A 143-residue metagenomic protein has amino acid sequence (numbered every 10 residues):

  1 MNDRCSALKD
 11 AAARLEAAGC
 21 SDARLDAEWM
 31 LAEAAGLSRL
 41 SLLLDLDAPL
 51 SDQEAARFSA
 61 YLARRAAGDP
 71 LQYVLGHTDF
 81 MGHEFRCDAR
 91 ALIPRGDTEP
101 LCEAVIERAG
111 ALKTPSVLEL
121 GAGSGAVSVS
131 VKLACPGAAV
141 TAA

Functional and structural regions predicted by a protein language model:
M1-L43, A48-L50: Non-catalytic accessory regions of SAM-dependent methyltransferases
L8, A27-E28, F58, L71 (+2 more regions): A general structural signal for well-ordered alpha-helical segments in protein cores
E16-G19, A35, A66, A109-K113: Secondary-structure transition/hinge residues
G19, A23, S38-R39, P70 (+2 more regions): Secondary-structure boundary/capping signal
W29-E107: Conserved AdoMet
G96-A143: Conserved SAM/SAH cofactor-binding pocket of Class I
